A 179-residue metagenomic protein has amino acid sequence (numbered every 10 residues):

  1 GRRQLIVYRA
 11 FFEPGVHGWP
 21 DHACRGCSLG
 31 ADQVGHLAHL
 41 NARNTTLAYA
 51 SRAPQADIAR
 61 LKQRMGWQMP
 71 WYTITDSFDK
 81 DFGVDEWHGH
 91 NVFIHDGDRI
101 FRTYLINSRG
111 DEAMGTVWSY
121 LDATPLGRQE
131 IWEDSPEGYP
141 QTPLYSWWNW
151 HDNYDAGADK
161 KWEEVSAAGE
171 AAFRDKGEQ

Functional and structural regions predicted by a protein language model:
G1-R43, R60-Q63, P70, S77-Q179: Non-globular targeting/processing and membrane-anchoring segments
Y8-R9, L47-A53, I58, I74: Short His-Asn-centered micro-motif
